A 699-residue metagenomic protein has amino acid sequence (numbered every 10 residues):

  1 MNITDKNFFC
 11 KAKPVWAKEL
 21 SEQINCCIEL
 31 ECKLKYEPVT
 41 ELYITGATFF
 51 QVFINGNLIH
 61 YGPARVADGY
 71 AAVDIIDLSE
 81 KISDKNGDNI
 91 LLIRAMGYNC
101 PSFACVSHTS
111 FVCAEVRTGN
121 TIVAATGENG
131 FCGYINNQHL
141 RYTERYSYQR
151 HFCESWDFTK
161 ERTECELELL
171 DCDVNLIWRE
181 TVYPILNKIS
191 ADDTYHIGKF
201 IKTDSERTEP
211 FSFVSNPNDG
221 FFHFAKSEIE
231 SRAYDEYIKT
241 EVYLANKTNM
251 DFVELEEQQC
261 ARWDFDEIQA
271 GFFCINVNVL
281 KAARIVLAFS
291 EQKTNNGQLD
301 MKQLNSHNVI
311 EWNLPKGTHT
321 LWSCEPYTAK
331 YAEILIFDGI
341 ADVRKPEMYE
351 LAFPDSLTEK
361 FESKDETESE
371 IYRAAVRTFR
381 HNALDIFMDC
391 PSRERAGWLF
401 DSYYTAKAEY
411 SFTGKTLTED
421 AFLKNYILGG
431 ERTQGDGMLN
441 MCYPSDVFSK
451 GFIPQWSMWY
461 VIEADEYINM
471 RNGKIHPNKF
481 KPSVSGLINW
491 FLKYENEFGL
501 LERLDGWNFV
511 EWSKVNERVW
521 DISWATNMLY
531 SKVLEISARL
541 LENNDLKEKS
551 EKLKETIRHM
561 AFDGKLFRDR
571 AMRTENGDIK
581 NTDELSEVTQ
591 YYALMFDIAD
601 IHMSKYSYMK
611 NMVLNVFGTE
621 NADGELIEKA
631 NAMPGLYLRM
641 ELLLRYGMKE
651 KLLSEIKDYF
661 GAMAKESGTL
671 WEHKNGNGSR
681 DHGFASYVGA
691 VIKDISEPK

Functional and structural regions predicted by a protein language model:
M1-S392, D401, L417-T418, T433-G435 (+3 more regions): Extracellular/oxidizing-compartment recognition motifs
G397-K699: Active-site core of glycosidic bond-cleaving carbohydrate-active enzymes
